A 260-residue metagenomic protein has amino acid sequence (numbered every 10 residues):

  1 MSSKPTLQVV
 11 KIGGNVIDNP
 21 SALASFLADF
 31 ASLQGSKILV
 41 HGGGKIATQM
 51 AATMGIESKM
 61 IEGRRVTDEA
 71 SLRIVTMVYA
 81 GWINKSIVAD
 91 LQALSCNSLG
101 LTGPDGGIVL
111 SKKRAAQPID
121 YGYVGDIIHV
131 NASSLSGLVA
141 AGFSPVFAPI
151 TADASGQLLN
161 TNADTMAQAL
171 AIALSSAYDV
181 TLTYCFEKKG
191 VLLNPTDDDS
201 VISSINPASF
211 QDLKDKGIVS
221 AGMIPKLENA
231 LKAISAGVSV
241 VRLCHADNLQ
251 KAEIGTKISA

Functional and structural regions predicted by a protein language model:
S2-A260: C-terminal catalytic "cap/lid" subdomain
